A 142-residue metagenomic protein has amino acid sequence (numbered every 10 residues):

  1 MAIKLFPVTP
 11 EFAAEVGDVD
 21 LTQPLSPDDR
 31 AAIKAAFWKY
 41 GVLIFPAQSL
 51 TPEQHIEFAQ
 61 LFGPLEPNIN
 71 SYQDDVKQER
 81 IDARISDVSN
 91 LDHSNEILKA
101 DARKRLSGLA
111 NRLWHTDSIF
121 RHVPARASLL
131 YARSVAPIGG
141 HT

Functional and structural regions predicted by a protein language model:
A2-T142: Fe(II)/2-oxoglutarate oxygenase catalytic core
